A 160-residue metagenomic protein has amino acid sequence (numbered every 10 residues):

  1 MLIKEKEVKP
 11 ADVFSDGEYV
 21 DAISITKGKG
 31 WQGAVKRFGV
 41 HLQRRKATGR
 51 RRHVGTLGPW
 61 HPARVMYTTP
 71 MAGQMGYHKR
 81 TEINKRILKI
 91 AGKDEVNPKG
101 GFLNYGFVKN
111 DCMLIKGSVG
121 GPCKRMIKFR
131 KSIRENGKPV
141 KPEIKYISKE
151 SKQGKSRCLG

Functional and structural regions predicted by a protein language model:
M1-G160: Ribosome large-subunit tunnel/peptidyl-transferase-proximal elements
